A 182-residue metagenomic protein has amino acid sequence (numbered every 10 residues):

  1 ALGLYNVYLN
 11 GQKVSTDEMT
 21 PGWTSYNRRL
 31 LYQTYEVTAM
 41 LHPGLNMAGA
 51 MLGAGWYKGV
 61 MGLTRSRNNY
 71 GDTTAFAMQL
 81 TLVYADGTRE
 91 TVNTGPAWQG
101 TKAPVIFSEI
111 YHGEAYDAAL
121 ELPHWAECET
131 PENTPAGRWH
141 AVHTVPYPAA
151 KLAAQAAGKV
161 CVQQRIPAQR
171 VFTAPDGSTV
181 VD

Functional and structural regions predicted by a protein language model:
A1-A118, D182: Accessory beta-strand-rich segments of carbohydrate-active enzymes
T88-V181: Activation corresponds to long, low-complexity, non-globular regions
